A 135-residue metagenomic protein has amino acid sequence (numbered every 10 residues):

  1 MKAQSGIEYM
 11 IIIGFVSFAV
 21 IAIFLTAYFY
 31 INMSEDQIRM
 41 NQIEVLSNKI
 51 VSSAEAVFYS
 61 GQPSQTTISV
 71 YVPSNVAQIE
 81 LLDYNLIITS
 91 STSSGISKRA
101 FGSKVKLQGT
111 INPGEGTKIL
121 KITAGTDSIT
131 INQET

Functional and structural regions predicted by a protein language model:
M1-A27: N-terminal single-pass transmembrane signal-anchor helix
L25-T135: N-terminal export/assembly leader peptides and their processing motifs that target proteins to secretory
